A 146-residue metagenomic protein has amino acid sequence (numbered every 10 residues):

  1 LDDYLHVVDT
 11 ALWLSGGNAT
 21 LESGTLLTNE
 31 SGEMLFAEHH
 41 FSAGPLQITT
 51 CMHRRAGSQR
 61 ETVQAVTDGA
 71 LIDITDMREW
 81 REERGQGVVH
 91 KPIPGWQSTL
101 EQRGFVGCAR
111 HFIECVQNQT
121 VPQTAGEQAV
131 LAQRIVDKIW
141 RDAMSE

Functional and structural regions predicted by a protein language model:
L1-S58, E127-V130: Rossmann-like dinucleotide-binding domain that binds NAD(P)(H)
D2, W96-R103, T124-E127: Short, surface-exposed alpha-helical recognition segments that flank or form part of ligand/macromolecule-binding
V7-V8, F105-R110, V136-D137: A general structural signal for well-ordered alpha-helical segments in protein cores
A11, A65, F112: PAPS/PAP-binding and catalytic site of the sulfotransferase fold
G16-T20, L46, A70, V121 (+1 more regions): Generic structural signal for secondary-structure transition and capping sites
T28-E33, A43-C108: NAD(P)-dinucleotide binding in Rossmann-like oxidoreductases
H39-F41, I93, W140-M144: Short alpha-helix boundary/capping motifs
H111-E146: C-terminal helix-rich "cap/oligomerization" subdomain common to oxidoreductases
